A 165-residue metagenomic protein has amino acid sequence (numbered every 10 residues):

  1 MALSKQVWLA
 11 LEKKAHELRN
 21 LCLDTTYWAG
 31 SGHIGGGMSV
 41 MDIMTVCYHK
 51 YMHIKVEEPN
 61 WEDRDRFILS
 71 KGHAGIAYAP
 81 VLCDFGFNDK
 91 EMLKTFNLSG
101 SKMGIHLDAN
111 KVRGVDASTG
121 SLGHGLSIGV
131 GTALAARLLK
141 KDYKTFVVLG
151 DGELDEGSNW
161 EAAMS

Functional and structural regions predicted by a protein language model:
M1-L18: N-terminal hydrophobic or amphipathic helices/low-complexity stretches enriched in small/hydrophobic/Pro/Gly
A2, Q6, Y27-W28, D116: Short coil/turn segments at secondary-structure junctions
A15-S31: N-terminal capping segment at the start of a domain
E17, G35, S39: N-terminal glycine-rich anion-binding loops that anchor highly charged ligand groups
T25, M38-S165: Cofactor-binding active-site loop characterized by glycine-rich and histidine/acidic residues
